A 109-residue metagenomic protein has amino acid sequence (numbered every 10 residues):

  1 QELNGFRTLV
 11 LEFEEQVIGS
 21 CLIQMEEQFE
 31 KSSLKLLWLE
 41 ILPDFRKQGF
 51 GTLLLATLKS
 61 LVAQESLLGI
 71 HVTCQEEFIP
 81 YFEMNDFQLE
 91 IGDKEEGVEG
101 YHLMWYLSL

Functional and structural regions predicted by a protein language model:
Q1-G5: Short loop/turn motifs at secondary-structure junctions and domain boundaries
F6, V98-M104: Short hydrophobic/aromatic beta-strand or adjacent loop that forms the aromatic wall/cage of a ligand/substrate-binding
V10, Q16-E26, S32-K35, E40: Conserved beta-strand in the GNAT
E12-E14, W105-S108: Active-site beta-strand termini and strand-to-loop segments that position acidic
I41, K47-S60: Conserved acetyl-CoA-binding loop-helix of GNAT-fold acetyltransferases
V62-C74: Conserved GNAT acetyl-CoA-binding A-motif
Q64, E76-E99: Conserved active-site alpha-helix within GNAT-family acetyltransferase domains
